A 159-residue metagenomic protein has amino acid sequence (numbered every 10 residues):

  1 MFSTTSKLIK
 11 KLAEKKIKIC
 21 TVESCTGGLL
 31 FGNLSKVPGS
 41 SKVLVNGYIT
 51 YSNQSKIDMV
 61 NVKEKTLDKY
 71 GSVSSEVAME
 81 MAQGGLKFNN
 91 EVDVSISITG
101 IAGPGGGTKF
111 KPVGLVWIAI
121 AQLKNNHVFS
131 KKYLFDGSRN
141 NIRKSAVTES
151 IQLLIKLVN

Functional and structural regions predicted by a protein language model:
M1-N159: Short alpha-helical segments enriched in small residues
